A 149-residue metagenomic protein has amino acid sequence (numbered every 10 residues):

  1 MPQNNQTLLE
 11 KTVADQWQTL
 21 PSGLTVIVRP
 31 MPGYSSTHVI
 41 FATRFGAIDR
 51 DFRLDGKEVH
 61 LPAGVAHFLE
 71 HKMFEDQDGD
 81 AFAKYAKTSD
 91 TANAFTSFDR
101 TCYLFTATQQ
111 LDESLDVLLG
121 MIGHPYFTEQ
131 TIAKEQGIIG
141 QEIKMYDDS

Functional and structural regions predicted by a protein language model:
M1-A81: His/Glu-rich zincin catalytic helix
Q77-S149: Acidic/histidine-enriched segments that form metal/cofactor-coordinating and catalytic pocket/exosite environments
